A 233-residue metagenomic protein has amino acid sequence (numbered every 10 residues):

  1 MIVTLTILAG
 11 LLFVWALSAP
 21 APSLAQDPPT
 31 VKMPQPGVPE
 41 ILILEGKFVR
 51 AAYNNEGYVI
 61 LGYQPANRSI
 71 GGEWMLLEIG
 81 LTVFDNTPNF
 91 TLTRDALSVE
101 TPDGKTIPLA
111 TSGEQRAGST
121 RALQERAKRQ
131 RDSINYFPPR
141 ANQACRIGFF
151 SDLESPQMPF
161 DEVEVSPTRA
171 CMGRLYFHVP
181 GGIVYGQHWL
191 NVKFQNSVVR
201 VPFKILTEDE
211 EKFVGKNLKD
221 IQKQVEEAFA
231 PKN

Functional and structural regions predicted by a protein language model:
M1-I2: N-terminal secretory signal peptides that target proteins for export/translocation
T6-A19: Bacterial N-terminal signal peptides
A25-N233: Conserved functional micro-motifs across diverse proteins
